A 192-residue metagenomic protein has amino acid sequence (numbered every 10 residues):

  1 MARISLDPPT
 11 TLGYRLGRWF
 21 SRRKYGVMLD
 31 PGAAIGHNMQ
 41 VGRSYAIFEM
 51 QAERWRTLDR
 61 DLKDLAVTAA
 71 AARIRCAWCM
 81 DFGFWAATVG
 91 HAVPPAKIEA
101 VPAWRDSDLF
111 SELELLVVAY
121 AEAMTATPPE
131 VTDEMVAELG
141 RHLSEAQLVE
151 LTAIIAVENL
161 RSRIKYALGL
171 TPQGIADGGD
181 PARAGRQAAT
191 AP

Functional and structural regions predicted by a protein language model:
M1-R60, R183-P192: Mobile cap/lid helix-loop segments that border enzyme active or cofactor-binding sites and regulate substrate access
L29-H37, P102-L109, A119-M124: A ubiquitous short alpha-helical element
D30-A34, R60-R75, D106, H142 (+1 more regions): Alpha-helical scaffold segments that form or flank carboxylate-/histidine-based iron centers
Q40-Y45, R75-M80, T125-D133, I155: Short acidic alpha-helix initiation/capping motifs at coil-to-helix transition points, especially at protein N-termini
Y45, E49, L65-A70, V101-P102 (+3 more regions): Short alpha-helical scaffolding segments that buttress acidic/His motifs in well-ordered protein cores
V67-I98: Conserved alpha-helical segments that form or flank metal/cofactor-binding pockets of metalloenzymes
L109, L113-I154: Acidic/histidine-rich alpha-helical segments that form the ligand environment of transition-metal centers
E138, E145-A188: Preference for long, well-ordered alpha-helical segments
